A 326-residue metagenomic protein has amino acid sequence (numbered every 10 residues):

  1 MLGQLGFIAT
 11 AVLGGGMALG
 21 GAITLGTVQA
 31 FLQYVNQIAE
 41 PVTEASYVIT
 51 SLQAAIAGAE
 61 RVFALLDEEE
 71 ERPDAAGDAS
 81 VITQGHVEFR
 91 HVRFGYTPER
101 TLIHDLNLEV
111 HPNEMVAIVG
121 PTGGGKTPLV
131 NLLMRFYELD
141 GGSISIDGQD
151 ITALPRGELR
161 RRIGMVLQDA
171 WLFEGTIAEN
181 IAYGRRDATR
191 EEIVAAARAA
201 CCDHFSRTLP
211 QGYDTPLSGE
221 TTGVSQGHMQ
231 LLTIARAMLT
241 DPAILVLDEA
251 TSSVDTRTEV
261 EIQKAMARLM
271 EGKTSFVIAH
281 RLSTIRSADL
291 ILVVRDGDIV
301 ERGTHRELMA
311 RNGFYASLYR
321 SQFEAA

Functional and structural regions predicted by a protein language model:
M1-L5, S51-A54, E71, R93-P98: An intracellular "coupling" helix at the cytosolic face of ABC transporter transmembrane type-1 domains
M1-Q29, L52: A hydrophobic transmembrane-helix motif
F7, Q37-L65: Cytosolic ends of transmembrane helices, especially the final helix of ABC transmembrane type-1 domains
V12-G16, E60, E249: Transmembrane alpha-helix boundary and packing residues in multipass membrane permease domains and related
Q29-L32, G123: Extended, low-aromatic, Leu/Ala- and acidic/polar-enriched alpha-helical coiled-coil segments that form the periplasmic
L32, A39, R160: Conserved catalytic core of two-component sensor histidine kinases
A64, E71, A182: Conserved E/DxxT/N motif and adjacent residues on the DHp alpha2 helix of HisKA-family sensor histidine kinases
D74, S80-A326: ABC-type nucleotide-binding domain
